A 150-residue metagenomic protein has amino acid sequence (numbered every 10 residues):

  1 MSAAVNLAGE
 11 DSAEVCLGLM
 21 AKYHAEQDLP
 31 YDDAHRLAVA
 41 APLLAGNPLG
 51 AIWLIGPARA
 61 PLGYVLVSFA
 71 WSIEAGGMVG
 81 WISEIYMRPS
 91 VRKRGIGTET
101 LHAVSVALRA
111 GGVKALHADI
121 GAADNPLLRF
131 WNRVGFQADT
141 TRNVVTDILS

Functional and structural regions predicted by a protein language model:
S2-A3: Extreme N-terminal starter segment of soluble prokaryotic enzymes
L7-G77, S83, A107, A138-T140 (+1 more regions): Acetyl-CoA-dependent GNAT
V15, H35, E99-T100, P126: Charged catalytic carboxylate motif
A70, R88, G121: Residue-level recognition of the GNAT/N-acetyltransferase active site
M87, K93-V106, R133: Conserved acetyl-CoA-binding loop-helix of GNAT-fold acetyltransferases
R92, A118-L127, T146-L149: Conserved beta-strand-loop-alpha-helix junction that forms the acyl-donor binding cleft
T98, A122-T141: Conserved active-site alpha-helix within GNAT-family acetyltransferase domains
R109-I120: Conserved GNAT acetyl-CoA-binding A-motif
